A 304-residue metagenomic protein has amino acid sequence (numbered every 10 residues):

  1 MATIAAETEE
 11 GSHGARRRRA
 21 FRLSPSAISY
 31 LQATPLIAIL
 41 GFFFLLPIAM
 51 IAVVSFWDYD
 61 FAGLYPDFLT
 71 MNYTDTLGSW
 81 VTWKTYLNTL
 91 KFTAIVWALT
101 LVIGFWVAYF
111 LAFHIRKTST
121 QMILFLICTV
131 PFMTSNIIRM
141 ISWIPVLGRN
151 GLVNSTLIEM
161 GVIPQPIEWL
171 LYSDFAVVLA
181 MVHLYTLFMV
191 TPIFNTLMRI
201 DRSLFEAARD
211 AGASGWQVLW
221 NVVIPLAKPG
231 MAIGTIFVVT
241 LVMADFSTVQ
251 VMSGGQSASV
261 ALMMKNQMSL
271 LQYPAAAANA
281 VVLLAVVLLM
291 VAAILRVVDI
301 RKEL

Functional and structural regions predicted by a protein language model:
A2-H13, L111, F194-R209, A277-L304: C-terminal transmembrane helix and the adjacent membrane-cytosol boundary/short C-terminal tail of inner/organellar
A2-M50, I123-C128, A293: N-terminal signal-anchor/first transmembrane alpha helix
I4, R17, F21-I28, D60 (+3 more regions): Interhelical loop and adjacent transmembrane-helix boundary motif in polytopic membrane transport permeases
R18-R22, T70, M140-V182, W216 (+1 more regions): Membrane-interfacial helix termini and adjacent extracytoplasmic/periplasmic loops of multi-pass transporters
P35-A38, F42-L45, H183, F188-R202 (+2 more regions): Transmembrane alpha-helices
F44-W80, V146, N150-G151, Q250-G255 (+1 more regions): Short membrane-interfacial helix/loop motifs at transmembrane-helix boundaries
P47, I51-V54, I138, P145 (+2 more regions): Non-cytoplasmic
W80-F113, V182: Transmembrane alpha-helix signature in integral membrane proteins
